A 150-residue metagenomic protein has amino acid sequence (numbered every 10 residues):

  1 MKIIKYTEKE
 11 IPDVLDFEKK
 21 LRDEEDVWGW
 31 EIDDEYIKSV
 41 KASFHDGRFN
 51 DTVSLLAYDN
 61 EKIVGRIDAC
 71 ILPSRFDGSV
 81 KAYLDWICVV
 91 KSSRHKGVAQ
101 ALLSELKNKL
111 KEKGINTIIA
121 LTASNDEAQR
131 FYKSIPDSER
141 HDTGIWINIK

Functional and structural regions predicted by a protein language model:
K2-D16, V27: A short beta-loop-alpha structural element at the N-terminal edge of CoA-dependent acyl/N-acetyltransferase catalytic
R22-A42: Conserved GNAT-fold acetyl-CoA-binding loop/helix
A42-L56, Y83: A short helix-loop-beta-strand connector motif used in the catalytic cores of GNAT acetyltransferases and, in some
L56, K62-I71, Y83, C88: Conserved beta-strand in the GNAT
L72, V90, A123: Residue-level recognition of the GNAT/N-acetyltransferase active site
L72-L84, R94, R140-H141: A conserved beta-turn-beta hairpin within the catalytic core of GNAT-like acetyltransferases that forms part
V89, H95-N108, S134: Conserved acetyl-CoA-binding loop-helix of GNAT-fold acetyltransferases
Q100, N116, A123-I149: Conserved active-site alpha-helix within GNAT-family acetyltransferase domains
